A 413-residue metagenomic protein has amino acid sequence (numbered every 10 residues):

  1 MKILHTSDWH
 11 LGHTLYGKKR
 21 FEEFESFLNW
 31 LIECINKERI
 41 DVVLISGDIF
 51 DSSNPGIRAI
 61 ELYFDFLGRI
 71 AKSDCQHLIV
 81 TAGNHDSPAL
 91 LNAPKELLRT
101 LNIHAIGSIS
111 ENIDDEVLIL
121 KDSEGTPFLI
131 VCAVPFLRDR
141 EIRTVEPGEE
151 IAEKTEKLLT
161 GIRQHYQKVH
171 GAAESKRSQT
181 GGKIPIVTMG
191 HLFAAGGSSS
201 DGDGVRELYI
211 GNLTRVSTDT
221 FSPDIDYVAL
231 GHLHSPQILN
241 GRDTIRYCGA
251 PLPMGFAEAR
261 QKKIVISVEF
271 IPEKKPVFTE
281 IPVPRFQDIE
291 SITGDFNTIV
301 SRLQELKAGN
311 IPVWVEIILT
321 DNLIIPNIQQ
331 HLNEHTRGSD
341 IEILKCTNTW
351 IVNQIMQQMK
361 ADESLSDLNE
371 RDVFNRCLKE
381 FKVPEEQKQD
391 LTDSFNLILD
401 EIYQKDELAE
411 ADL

Functional and structural regions predicted by a protein language model:
M1-G68, C75, T188, L397 (+2 more regions): N-terminal active-site segment of His-dependent metallophosphoesterases
T6-S7, V43-G47, H77-N84, H104-I109 (+3 more regions): Active-site neighborhood of phospho(di)ester-bond hydrolases with catalytic His/Asp-centered motifs
D8, L28, D48, Y63 (+7 more regions): Divalent metal-coordination and catalytic microenvironments
L15-Y16, I49-F66, A82-L101, A105-G107 (+2 more regions): Metal-dependent catalytic neighborhoods of phosphoester/phosphodiester hydrolases
K37, F270-L413: Accessory, non-catalytic peripheral segments of nucleic-acid enzymes
I40-R58, C75-A89, A194-V205, Y209-N212: Active-site neighborhood of divalent metal-dependent phosphoester/pyrophosphate hydrolases
L101-I210: Conserved catalytic scaffold of divalent metal-dependent phosphoesterases
A194-K274: Conserved beta-sheet core of the metallophosphoesterase superfamily
